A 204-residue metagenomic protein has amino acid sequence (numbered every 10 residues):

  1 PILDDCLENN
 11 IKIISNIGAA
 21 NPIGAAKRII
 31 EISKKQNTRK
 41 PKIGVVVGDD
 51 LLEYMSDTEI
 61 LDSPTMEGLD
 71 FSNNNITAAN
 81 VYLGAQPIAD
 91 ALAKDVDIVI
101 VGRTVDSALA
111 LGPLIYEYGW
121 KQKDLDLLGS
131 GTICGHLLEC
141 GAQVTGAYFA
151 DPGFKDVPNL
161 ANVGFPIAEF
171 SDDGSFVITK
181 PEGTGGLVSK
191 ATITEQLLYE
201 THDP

Functional and structural regions predicted by a protein language model:
P1-I60, S72-Y82, P87, A93 (+3 more regions): Metallocofactor- and cofactor-centric catalytic cores in central/energy metabolism, strongly enriched
D5, N9, I32-Q36, A91-I98 (+5 more regions): Change "in soluble alpha/beta enzymes" to "in soluble alpha/beta proteins
N21, V47-D50, I100, V105-D106 (+1 more regions): Glycine-rich beta-alpha junction loops
G24-I30, K34, E53-T65, L109-Y116 (+6 more regions): Short acidic, glycine/serine/threonine-rich loops at helix termini
K34-L51, L111-P152, D156-V157: Catalytic or ion-translocation cores adjacent to nucleophile or general acid/base/metal-coordination motifs in diverse
G68-A85, A89-A93, V99-V101, V105-G135 (+2 more regions): Catalytic alpha/beta core domains of metabolic enzymes, predominantly
D126-P204: A conserved active-site cap/scaffold subdomain adjacent to cofactor or substrate pockets
